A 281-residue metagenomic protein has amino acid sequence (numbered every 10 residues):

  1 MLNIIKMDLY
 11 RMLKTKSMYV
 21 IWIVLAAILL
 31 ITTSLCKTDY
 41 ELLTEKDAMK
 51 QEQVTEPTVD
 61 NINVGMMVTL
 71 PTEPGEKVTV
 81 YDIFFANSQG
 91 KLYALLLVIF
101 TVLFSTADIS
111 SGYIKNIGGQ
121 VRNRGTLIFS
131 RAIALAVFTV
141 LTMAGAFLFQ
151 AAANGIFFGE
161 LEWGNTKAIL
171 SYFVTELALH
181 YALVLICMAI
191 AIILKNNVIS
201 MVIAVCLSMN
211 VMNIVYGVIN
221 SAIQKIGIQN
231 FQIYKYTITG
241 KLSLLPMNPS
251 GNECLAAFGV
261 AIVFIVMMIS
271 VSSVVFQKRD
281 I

Functional and structural regions predicted by a protein language model:
M1-A26: Aromatic- and glycine-rich beta-strand/loop motifs that create alpha-glucan
R11, I262-I281: Junction motif at the cytosolic side of a transmembrane helix
T15-K16, R122-N123, K195-N197: Short loop-to-helix capping motifs
W22-F104, I128-K195, A204-V205, M209-N213 (+1 more regions): Secretory targeting signals
T101-Q120, R124-G125, A132: Transmembrane helix boundary and interhelical loop/hinge segments in multi-pass membrane proteins
I223-M247: Short hydrophobic, aromatic-rich alpha-helical segments embedded in or entering the lipid bilayer of multi-pass
